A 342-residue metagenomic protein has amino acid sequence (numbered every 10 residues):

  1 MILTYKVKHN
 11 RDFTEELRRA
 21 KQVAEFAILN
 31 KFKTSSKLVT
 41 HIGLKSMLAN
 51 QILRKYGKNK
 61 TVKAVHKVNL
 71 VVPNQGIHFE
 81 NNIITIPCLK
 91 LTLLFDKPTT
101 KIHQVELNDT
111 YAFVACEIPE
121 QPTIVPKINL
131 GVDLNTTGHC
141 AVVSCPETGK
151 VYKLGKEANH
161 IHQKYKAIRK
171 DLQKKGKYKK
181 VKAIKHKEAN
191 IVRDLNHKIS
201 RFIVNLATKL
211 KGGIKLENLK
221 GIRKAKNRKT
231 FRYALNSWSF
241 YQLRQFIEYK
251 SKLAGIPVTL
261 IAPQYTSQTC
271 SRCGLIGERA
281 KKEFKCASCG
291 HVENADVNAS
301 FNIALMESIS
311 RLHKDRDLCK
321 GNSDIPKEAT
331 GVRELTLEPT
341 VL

Functional and structural regions predicted by a protein language model:
M1-L53: Gly/serine-rich nucleotide phosphate-binding loop at the start of the catalytic core of nucleotide/ADP-ribose-handling
L3, P119, A234, W238-L342: Positively charged, low-complexity nucleic-acid-binding target-recognition regions
K6-K8, P87-T99, V125-K127, G149-A158 (+1 more regions): Short amphipathic beta-strand/extended segments with alternating polar/hydrophobic composition
E15, R19, M47, Q51 (+6 more regions): Generic recognition of stable, solvent-exposed alpha-helical segments in well-folded globular domains
K21-V23, N30-V39, F113-R244, L312-L342: Substrate-contacting helices/loops that form the catalytic groove of nucleic-acid and nucleotide-polymer processing
F32-N108, C145, S237: Acidic carboxylate diad motif detector
D109, V114-C116, A262: Short loop/edge segments at beta-strand edges and connector loops that shape dinucleotide/nucleotide cofactor-binding
